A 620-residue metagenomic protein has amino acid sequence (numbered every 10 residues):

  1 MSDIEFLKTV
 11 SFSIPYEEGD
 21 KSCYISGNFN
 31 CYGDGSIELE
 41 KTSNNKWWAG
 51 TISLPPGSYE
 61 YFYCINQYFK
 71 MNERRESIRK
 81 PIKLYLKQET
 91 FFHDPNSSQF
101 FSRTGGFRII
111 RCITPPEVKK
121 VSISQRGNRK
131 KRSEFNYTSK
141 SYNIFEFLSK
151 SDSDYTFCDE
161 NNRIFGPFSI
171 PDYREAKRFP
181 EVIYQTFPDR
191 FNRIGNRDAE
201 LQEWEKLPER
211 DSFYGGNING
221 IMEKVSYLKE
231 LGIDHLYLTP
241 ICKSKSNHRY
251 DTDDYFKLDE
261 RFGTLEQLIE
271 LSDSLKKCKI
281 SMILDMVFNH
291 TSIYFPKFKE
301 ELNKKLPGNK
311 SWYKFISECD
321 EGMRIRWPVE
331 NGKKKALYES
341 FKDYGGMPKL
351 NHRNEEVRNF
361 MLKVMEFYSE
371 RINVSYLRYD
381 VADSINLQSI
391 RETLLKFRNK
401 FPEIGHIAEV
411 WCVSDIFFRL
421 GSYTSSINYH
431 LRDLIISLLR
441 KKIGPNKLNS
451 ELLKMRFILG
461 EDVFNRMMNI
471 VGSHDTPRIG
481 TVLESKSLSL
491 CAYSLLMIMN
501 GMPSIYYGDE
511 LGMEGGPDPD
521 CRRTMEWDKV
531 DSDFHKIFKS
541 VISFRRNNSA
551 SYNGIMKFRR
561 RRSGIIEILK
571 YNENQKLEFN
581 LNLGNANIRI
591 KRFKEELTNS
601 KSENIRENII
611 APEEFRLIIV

Functional and structural regions predicted by a protein language model:
M1-V10, K87-P115: Extracellular ectodomain segments of secreted/surface proteins
D3-P56, N66-E89, P116-K150, R163-G166: Aromatic-rich carbohydrate-binding modules that target alpha-glucans
E181, F187-D234, I241-E366, R371 (+2 more regions): Substrate-binding/active-site clefts of carbohydrate-active enzymes
V182-Y184, L236-L238, M282-L284, L377 (+4 more regions): Hydrophobic faces of well-ordered beta-strands that scaffold small-molecule active sites in alpha/beta enzyme cores
D189, L420-G421, S425, N465-S487 (+1 more regions): Aromatic/acidic polysaccharide-binding cleft in carbohydrate-active enzymes
S272-S274, C278, H290, F295-E301 (+5 more regions): Active-site-proximal helices and loops of the catalytic beta/alpha 8
E451-L453, Y506, M513-P517, C521-F579 (+1 more regions): Glycan-recognition and catalytic regions of carbohydrate-active enzymes
I605-V620: C-terminal beta-strand-rich structural cap/linker in extracellular carbohydrate-active enzymes
